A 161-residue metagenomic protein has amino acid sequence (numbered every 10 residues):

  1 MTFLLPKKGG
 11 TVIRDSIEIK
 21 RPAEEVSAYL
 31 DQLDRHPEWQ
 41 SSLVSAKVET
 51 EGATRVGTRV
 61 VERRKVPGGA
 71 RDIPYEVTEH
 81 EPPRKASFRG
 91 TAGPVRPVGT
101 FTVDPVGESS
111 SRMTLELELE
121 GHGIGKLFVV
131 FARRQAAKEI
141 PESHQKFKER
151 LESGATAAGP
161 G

Functional and structural regions predicted by a protein language model:
M1-E51, R55, G161: Hydrophobic ligand-binding cavity/cleft-lining segments
F3, P37, K47-P94, R112 (+1 more regions): Glycine-rich portal/gate segments that line the openings of hydrophobic small-molecule binding cavities
D15-I17, V48, I73-E79, G90 (+2 more regions): Hydrophobic/aromatic beta-strand elements that line small-molecule binding cavities or substrate pockets in beta-rich
S16, A23, L43, R59 (+3 more regions): Structural motif
I19, R64, L117-L119: Hydrophobic beta-strand positions in extracellular immunoglobulin-like domains
K20, W39, H80-E81, V106: A short, compositionally biased micro-patch
P22-E25, E139, S143: Short amphipathic alpha-helical segments
R89-E142, E149, A158-G161: Beta-strand/loop substructures that line and gate deep hydrophobic ligand-binding cavities in soluble
